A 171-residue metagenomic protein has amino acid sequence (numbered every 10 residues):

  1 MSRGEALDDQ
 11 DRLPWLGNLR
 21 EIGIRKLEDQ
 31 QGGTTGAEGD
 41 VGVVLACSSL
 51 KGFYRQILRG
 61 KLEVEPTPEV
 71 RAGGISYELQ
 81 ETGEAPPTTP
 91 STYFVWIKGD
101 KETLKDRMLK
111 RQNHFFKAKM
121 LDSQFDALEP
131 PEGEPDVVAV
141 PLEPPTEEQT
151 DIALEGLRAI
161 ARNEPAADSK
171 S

Functional and structural regions predicted by a protein language model:
M1-L27: Conserved substrate/cofactor phosphate-moiety recognition/catalytic segment in nucleotide-dependent phosphotransferases
W15, L19-G23, L58, Q149 (+2 more regions): Generic hydrophobic alpha-helical segments
E28-E38, E63-T89, I152-S171: Eukaryotic N-terminal low-complexity, Ser/Thr- and Lys/Arg-rich leader segments that predominantly function as
E38-V44: Loop/turn-to-beta-strand initiation segments
S49-K51, K98-T103, P145: Conserved nucleotide-binding/hydrolysis micro-motifs of P-loop NTPases
G52-E65: Short, electropositive alpha-helical surface patch
E63-P131: A glycine- and Lys/Arg-enriched "phosphate-lid" helix/loop adjacent to the NTP-binding pocket of small-molecule kinases
T89, Y93, D106-L109, N113 (+1 more regions): NTP-dependent small-molecule kinase module
